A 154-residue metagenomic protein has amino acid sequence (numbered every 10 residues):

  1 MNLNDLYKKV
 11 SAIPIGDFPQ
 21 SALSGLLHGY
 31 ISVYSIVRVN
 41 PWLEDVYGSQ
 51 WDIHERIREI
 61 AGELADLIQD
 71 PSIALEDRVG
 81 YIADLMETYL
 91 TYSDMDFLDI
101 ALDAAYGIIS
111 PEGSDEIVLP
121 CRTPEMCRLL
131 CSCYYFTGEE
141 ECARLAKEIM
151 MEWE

Functional and structural regions predicted by a protein language model:
M1-E154: Glycan-recognition and catalytic cores of secretory/periplasmic carbohydrate-active enzymes
